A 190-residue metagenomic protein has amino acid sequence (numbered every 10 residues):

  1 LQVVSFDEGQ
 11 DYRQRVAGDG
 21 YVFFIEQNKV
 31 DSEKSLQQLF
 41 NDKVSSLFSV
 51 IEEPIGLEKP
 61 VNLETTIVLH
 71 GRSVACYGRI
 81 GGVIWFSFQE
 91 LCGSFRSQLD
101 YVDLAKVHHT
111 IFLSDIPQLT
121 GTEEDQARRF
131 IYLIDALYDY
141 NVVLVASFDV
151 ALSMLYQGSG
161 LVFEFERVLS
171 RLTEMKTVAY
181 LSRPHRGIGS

Functional and structural regions predicted by a protein language model:
L1-G56, P60, R167-S190: Conserved P-loop NTPase catalytic core
Q2-Q14, C92-G93, P117-L119, V150-S153: Conserved nucleotide-binding/hydrolysis micro-motifs of P-loop NTPases
Q2-V4, F86, V145: Hydrophobic/aromatic beta-strand patches that form the interior of the parallel beta-sheet core in alpha/beta enzyme
D7, D11, D19, D31 (+7 more regions): Acidic-enriched, low-complexity/disordered segments with a strong bias for Aspartate over Glutamate
G9, G18-G20, G56, G71 (+5 more regions): Residue-identity detector for glycine
F40, D100, L104, E164-V168: Alpha-helical structural motif
K59-D135: Conserved helicase/translocase motor-coupling segment
H109-S190: Terminal-proximal interaction/regulatory segments of ATP-powered molecular machines
